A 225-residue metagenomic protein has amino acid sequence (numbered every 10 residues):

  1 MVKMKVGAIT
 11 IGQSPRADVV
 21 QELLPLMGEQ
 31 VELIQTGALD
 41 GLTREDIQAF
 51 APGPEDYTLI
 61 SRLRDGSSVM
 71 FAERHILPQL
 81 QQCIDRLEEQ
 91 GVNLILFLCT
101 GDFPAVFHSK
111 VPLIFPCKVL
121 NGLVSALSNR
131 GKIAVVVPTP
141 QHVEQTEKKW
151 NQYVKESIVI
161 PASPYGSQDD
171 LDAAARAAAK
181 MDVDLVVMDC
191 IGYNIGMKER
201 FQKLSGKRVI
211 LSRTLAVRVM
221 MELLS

Functional and structural regions predicted by a protein language model:
V2-F71, V137-S167: N-terminal glycine-rich anion-binding loop in soluble enzyme alpha/beta folds
G41, N129-R130, G166-S167, V209-S225: Short, flexible loop segments at boundaries between secondary-structure elements
M70-C117, V187-N194: N-terminal glycine-rich phosphate/adenylate-binding segment common to multiple enzyme folds
Q79-Q82, S167-D182: A short, acidic, amphipathic alpha-helical segment used as a generic capping/interface helix at domain edges
L87, W150, A177-K180, F201: Generic structural signal for hydrophobic
L94, L171, D184-S205, S212 (+1 more regions): Hydrophobic alpha-helical
L96-F103, H108-A173: Conserved mixed alpha/beta catalytic, RNA-binding, or beta-rich assembly cores of soluble enzyme, regulatory
